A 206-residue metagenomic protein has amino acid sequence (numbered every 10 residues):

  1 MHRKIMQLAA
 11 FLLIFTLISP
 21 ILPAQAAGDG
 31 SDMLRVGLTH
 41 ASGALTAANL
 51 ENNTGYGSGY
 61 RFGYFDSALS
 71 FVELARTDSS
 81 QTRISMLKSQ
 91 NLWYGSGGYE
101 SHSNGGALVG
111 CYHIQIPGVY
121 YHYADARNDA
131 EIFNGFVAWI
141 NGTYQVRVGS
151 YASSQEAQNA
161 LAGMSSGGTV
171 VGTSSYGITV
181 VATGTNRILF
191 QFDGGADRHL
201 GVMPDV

Functional and structural regions predicted by a protein language model:
H2-V206: Conserved, single-site charged/polar hotspot
